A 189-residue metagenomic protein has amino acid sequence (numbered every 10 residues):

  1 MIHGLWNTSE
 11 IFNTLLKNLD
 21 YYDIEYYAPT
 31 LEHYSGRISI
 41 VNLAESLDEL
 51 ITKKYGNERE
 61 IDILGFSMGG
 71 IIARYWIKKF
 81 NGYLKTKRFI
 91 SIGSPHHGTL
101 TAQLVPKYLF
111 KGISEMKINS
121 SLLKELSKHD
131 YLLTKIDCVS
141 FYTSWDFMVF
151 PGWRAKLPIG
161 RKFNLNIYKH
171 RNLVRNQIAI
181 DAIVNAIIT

Functional and structural regions predicted by a protein language model:
M1-L5, E10, L19-L31, R37-T134: Serine-dependent carboxylesterase/thioesterase catalytic core of lipase-like alpha/beta-hydrolase/SGNH enzymes
T14-L15: Short amphipathic alpha-helix
L133-T189: C-terminal catalytic-base region of ester-bond hydrolases, centering on the histidine of the charge-relay
